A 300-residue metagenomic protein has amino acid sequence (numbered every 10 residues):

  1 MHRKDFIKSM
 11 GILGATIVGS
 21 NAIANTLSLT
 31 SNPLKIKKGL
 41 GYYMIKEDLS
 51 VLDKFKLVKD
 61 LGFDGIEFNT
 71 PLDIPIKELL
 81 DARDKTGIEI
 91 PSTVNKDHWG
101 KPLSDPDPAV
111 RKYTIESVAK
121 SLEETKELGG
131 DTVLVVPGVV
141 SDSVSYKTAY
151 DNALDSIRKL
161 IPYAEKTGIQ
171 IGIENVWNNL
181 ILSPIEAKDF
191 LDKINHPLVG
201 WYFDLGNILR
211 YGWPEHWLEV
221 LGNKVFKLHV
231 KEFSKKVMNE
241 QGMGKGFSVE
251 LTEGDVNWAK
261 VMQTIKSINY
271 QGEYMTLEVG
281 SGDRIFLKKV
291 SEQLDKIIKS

Functional and structural regions predicted by a protein language model:
H2-K37, M44, D48-K59, P184-V199 (+1 more regions): Histidine-acidic metal/acid-base catalytic patches
M10-G11, S104-G200, A259: Active-site acidic/histidine proton-transfer and metal-coordination neighborhood in alpha/beta enzyme cores
I36-G41, I66-F68, I90-N95, V133-V135 (+4 more regions): Hydrophobic faces of well-ordered beta-strands that scaffold small-molecule active sites in alpha/beta enzyme cores
Y43-I45, N69-P71, N95-H98, G138-V140 (+4 more regions): Active-site beta-loop-alpha junctions enriched in small/polar residues
K54-L72: Catalytic domains of carbohydrate-active enzymes, especially glycoside hydrolases
V58, I66, T114, T125 (+4 more regions): Conserved, mostly hydrophobic/aromatic
F63, T125, G130, V225 (+1 more regions): A structural motif
F68-D84, G138-V144: Glycine-rich, proline-tolerant flexible connector loops at the mouths of alpha/beta enzymes
